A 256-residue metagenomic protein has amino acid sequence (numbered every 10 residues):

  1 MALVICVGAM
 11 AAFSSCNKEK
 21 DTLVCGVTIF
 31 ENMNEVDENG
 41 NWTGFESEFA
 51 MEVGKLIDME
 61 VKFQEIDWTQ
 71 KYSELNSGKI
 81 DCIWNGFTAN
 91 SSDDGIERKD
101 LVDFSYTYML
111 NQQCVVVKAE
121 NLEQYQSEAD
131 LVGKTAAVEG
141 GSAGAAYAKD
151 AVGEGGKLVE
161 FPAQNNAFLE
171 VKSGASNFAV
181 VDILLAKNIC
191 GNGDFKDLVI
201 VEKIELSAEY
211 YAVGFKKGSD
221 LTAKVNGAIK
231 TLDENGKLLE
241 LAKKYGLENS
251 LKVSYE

Functional and structural regions predicted by a protein language model:
K20-F87: Extracytoplasmic small-molecule ligand-binding "clamshell" domains of the periplasmic binding protein/Venus flytrap
L23-V27, M33-N34, E128-S142, G156: Short loop->beta-strand "edge-of-pocket" segments that line small-molecule binding or catalytic clefts across diverse
T28-I29, M109-A119, I183, K187-K230 (+1 more regions): Periplasmic-binding protein-like
S47-L56, A119-L122, T135, G140-S142 (+1 more regions): Extended ligand-binding regions for polar small-molecule ligands
E60-K62, A143-V159, D197, V201-E202 (+1 more regions): Ligand-binding clefts/hinges and TM-proximal coupling segments of bilobed small-molecule sensing domains
K62-N76, E123, L158-S173: Short helix-initiation/N-cap motifs at beta->coil->alpha
G86-K99, K149-D150, K172, N177-S207: A ligand-binding cleft/hinge motif common to bilobed small-molecule-binding domains
Y106, V117-A136: Flexible hinge/capping segments at coil-to-helix
